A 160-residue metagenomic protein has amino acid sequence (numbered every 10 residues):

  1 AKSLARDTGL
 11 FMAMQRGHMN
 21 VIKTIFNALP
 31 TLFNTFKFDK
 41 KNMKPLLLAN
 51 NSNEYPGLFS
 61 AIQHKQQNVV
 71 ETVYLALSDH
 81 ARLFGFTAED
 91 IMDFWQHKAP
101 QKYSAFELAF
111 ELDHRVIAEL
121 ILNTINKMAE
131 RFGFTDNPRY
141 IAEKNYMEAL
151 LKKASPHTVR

Functional and structural regions predicted by a protein language model:
K2-S3, N50-N51, H97-P100, Y140 (+1 more regions): Ankyrin repeat boundary/linker residues
N20-V21, N68-V69, V116-I117, T158: Conserved ankyrin/ankyrin-like repeat signature
F26-L46, Y74-M92, N123-M128: Ankyrin repeat domain, specifically the short helix-to-loop turn at the C-terminus of the second helix of each repeat
E130-N137: Charged, low-complexity interaction regions
